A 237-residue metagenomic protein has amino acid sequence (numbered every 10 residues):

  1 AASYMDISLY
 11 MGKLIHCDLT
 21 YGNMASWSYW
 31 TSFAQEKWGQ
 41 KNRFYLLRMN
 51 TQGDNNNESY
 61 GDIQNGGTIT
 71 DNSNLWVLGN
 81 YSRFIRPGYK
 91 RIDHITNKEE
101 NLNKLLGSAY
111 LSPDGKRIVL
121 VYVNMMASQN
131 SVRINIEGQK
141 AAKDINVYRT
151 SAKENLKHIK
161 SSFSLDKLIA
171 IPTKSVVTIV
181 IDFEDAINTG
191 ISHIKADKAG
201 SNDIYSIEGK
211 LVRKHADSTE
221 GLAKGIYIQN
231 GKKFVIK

Functional and structural regions predicted by a protein language model:
A1-R83, I92-E100: Aromatic/acidic polysaccharide-binding cleft in carbohydrate-active enzymes
G22-W27, P87, G115-I118: Loop/turn elements at helix/coil->beta-strand transitions in domains of secreted/extracellular proteins
F33-G39, A127-N130, E154-K157: Flexible loop/turn segments at secondary-structure boundaries
E99-A141, K174: Carbohydrate-binding surface patches
E137-L156: Solvent-exposed beta-hairpin/edge-strand motifs
S162-I187: C-terminal beta-strand-rich structural cap/linker in extracellular carbohydrate-active enzymes
I187-K237: C-terminal outer-membrane/trafficking sorting elements
